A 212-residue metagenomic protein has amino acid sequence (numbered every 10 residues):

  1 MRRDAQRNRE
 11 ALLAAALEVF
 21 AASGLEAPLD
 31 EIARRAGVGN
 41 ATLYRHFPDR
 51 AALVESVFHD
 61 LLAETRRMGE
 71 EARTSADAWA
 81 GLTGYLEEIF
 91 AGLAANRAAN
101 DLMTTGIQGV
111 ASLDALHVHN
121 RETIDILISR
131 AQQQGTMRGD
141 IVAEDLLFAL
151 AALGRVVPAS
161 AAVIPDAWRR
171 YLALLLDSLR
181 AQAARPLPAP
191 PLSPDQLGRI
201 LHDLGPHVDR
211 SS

Functional and structural regions predicted by a protein language model:
M1-R35, A52-E55: Basic, helix-initiating cap at the start of DNA-binding domains
G24-L25, R45, R138: Helix-turn-helix/winged-helix DNA-binding modules
G37-F47: Short hydrophobic/aromatic patch on the recognition helix
S56, G69-A95, Q108-T123: Hydrophobic alpha-helical connector segments
H59-R66: Short, basic, alpha-helical segments at the C-terminal edge of helix-turn-helix-like DNA-binding modules
D101-V110, P190-L192: Short linear capping/connector segments at secondary-structure termini
G109-G154, P158-A159, D166-R170: Amphipathic alpha-helical packing segments from all-alpha helical-bundle domains
E122-Q133, A159-S212: C-terminal peripheral helix-coil segments that are non-catalytic and often amphipathic
